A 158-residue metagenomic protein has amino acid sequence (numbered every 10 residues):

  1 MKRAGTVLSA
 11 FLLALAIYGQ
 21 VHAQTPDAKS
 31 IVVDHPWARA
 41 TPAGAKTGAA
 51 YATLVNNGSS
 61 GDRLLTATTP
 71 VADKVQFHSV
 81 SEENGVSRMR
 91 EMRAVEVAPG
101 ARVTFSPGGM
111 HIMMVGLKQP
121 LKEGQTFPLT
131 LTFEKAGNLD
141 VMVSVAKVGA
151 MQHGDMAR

Functional and structural regions predicted by a protein language model:
M1-S9: Bacterial N-terminal signal peptides that target proteins for export
S9-Y18: Bacterial N-terminal signal peptides
G19-A23: Sec/Tat signal peptide C-region and signal peptidase I cleavage site
Q24-R158: Compact, glycine-rich, soluble single-domain proteins
